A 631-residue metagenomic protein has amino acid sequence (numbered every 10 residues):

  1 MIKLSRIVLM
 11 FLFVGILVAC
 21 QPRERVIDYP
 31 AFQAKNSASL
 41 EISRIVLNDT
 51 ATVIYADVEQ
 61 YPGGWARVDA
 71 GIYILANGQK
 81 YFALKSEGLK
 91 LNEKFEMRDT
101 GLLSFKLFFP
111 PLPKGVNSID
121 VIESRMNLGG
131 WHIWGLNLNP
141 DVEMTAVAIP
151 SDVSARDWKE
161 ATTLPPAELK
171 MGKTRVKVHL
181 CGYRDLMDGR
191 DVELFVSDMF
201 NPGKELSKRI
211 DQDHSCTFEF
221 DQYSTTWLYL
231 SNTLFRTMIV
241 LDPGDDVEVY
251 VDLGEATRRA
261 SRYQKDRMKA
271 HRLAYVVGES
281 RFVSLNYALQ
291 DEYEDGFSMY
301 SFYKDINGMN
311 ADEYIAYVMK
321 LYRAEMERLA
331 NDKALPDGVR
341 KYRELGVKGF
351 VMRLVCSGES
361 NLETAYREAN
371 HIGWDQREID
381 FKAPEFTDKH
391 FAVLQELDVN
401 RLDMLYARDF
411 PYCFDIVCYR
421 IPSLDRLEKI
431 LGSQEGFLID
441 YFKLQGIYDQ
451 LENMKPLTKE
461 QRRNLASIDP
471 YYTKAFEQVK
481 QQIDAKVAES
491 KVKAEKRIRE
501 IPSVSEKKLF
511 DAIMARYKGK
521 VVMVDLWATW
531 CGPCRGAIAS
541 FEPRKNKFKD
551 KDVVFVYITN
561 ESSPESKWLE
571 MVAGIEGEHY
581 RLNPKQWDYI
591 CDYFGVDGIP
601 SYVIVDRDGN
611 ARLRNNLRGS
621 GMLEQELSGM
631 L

Functional and structural regions predicted by a protein language model:
A51-Q60: Short, well-ordered beta-strand segments enriched in hydrophobic/aromatic residues
F82-N127: Short, solvent-exposed, Trp/other aromatic-anchored flexible loops in extracytoplasmic proteins
G130, G135-D337: A non-transmembrane, solvent-exposed segment enriched in polar/low-complexity residues
L253-G519: Oxidative protein folding and maturation machinery
K520-V521, I538-I558, G629-L631: Conserved helix-turn-beta segment immediately C-terminal to the redox Cys motif in thioredoxin-like folds
L526-P543: Conserved redox-active cysteine motifs that mediate thiol-disulfide chemistry, especially di-cysteine Cys-X(1-2)-Cys
N546-W587, D592, V596-I599: Conserved segment of the thioredoxin-like fold in thiol-based oxidoreductases
L582-G629: Thiol/disulfide oxidoreductase modules built on the thioredoxin-like
